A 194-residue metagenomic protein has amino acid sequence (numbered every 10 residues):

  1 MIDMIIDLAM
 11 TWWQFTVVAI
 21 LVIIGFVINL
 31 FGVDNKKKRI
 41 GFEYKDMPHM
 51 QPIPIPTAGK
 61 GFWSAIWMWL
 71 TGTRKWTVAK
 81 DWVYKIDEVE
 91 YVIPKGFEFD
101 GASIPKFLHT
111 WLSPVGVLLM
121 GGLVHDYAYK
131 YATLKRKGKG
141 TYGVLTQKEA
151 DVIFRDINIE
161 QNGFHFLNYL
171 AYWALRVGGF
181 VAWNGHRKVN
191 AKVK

Functional and structural regions predicted by a protein language model:
I2-K194: Extended terminal accessory/targeting regions
